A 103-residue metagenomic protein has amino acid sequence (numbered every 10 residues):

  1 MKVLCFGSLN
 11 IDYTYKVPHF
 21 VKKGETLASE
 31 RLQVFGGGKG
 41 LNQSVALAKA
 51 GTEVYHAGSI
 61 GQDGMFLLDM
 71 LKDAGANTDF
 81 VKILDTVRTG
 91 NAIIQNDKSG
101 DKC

Functional and structural regions predicted by a protein language model:
M1-K23: Positively charged, low-complexity intrinsically disordered leader regions
L4, Y55, I94: Conserved beta-strand segments that form the floor/walls of ligand-binding pockets within enzyme and binding domains
S8, G58-Q62, N96-K98: Cofactor-binding loop segments of dinucleotide-utilizing enzymes, especially the Rossmann-like FAD- and NAD(P)+-binding
L9, L84-V87, S99: Short, solvent-exposed coil/turn elements at secondary-structure transition points
P18-H19, A76, K98: A generic structural signal for secondary-structure junctions that act as hinges or helix/strand caps at the edges
K23, L27-N91: Substrate-binding N-lobe of the ribokinase-like
